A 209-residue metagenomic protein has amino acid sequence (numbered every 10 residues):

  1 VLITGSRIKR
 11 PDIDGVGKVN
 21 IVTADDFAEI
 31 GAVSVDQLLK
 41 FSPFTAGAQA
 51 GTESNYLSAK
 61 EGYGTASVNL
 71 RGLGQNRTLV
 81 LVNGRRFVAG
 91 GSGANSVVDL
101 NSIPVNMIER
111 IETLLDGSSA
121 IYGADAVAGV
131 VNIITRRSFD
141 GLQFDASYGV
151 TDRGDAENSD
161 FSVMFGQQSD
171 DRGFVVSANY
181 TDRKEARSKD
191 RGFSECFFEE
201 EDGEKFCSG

Functional and structural regions predicted by a protein language model:
V1-A28, D36, Q75: Short, acidic, small-residue-rich periplasmic hinge/interaction motif at the N-terminus of Gram-negative outer-membrane
F27, L39, I108-E112, V131-I133 (+1 more regions): Non-catalytic regulatory/gating segments with a bias toward low-complexity or hydrophobic composition
V35-L38, A66-N69, D99-N101, D125-A146 (+1 more regions): N-terminal periplasmic accessory domains that precede and gate Gram-negative outer-membrane beta-barrel machines
K40-R86: Extracytoplasmic beta-strand/coil segments of soluble accessory domains associated with Gram-negative outer-membrane
G72, T135, F165-Q167: Residue-level signature of outer-membrane beta-barrel architecture
R85-L115: Short acidic/polar hinge/loop motifs at secondary-structure boundaries that mediate gating or recognition
G117, F139-Q167, V176: Short strand-turn segments of transmembrane beta-barrel domains in outer membranes, especially the first one or two
Q143, S147-G149, D171-G209: Periplasmic-side early beta-strands and strand-to-turn transitions of outer-membrane beta-barrels
